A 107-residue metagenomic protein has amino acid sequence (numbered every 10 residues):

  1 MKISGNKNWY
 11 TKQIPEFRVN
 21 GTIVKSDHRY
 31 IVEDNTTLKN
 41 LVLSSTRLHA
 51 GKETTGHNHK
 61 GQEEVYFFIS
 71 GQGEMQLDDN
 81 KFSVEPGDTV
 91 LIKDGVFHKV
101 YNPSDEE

Functional and structural regions predicted by a protein language model:
M1-L41, T55: A short, N-terminal "cap"/entry segment at the start of jelly-roll beta-barrel domains of the cupin/DSBH fold
N40, S45-A50, N58-Q76: Short, conserved beta-strand element in jelly-roll/cupin
S44-T46, D88, H98: Hydrophobic/aromatic beta-strand elements that line small-molecule binding cavities or substrate pockets in beta-rich
S45, L91, D105-E107: A short hydrophobic beta-strand segment most commonly corresponding to one strand of the jelly-roll/cupin
T55-G56, M75-Q76, I92, H98-S104: Short beta-strand His + acidic residue motifs that chelate non-heme Fe in jelly-roll/DSBH and cupin folds
G61, N80, V96-F97, E106: A generic "binding-loop/recognition-motif" signal
D79-G95: Short acidic-glycine-tyrosine-enriched beta hairpin
